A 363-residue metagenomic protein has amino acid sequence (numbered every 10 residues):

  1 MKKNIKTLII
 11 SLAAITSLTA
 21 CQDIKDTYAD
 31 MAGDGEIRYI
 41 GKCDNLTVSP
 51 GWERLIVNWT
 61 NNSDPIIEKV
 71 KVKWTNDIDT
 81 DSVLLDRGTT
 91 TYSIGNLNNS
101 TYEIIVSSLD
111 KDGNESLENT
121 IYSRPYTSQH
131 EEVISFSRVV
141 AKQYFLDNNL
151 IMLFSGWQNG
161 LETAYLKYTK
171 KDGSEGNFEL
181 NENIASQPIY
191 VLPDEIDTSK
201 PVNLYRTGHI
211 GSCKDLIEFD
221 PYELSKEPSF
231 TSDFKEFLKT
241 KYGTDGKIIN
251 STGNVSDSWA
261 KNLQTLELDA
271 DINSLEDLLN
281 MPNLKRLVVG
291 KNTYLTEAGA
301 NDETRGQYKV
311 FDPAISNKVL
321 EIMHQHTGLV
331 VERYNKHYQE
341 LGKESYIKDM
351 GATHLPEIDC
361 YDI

Functional and structural regions predicted by a protein language model:
M1-I9: Bacterial N-terminal signal peptides that target proteins for export
S17-A20: C-terminal motif of bacterial Sec signal peptides marking the signal peptidase cleavage site
Q22-P65, E115-N159, C213-P228: Pro/Thr/Ser/Gly-rich low-complexity, intrinsically disordered linker/stalk tracts
W52-T80, I151-F178: Solvent-exposed loop/turn segments flanking beta-strands in beta-repeat/beta-sandwich domains
D81-G88, F178-A185: Short beta-strand segments within Ig-like beta-sandwich modules, predominantly Fibronectin type-III
Y92-Y122, I189-F219: Beta-strand-rich modules
E132-K167, T231-S258: Compositionally biased low-complexity segments at domain edges in trafficked proteins and select soluble regulators
G246-I363: Concave beta-strand-loop units of leucine-rich repeat
